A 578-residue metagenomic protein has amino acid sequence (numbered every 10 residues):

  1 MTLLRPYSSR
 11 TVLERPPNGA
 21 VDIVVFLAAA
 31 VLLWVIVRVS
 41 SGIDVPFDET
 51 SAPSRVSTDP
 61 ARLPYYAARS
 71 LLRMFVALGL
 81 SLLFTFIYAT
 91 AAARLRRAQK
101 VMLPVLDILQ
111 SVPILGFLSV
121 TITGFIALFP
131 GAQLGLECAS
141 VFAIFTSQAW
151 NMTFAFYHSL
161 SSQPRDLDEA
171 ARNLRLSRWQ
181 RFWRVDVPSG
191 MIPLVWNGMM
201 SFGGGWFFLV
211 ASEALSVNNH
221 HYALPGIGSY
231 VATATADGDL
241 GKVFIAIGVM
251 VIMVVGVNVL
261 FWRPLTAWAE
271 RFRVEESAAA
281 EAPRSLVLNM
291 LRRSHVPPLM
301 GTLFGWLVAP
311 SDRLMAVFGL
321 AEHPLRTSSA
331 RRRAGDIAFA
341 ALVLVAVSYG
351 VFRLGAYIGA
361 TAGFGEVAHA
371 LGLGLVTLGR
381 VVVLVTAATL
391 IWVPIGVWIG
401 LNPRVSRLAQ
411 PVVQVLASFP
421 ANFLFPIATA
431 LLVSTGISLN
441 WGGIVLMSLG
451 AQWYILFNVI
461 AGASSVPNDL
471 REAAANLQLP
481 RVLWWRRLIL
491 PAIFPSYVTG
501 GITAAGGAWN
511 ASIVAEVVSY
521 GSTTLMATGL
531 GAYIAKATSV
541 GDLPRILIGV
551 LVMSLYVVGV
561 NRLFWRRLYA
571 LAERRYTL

Functional and structural regions predicted by a protein language model:
M1-G79, I247-T386, V560-L578: N-terminal, non-cleaved signal-anchor transmembrane helix
P64-V76, L106-Q110, M191, V195 (+11 more regions): Alpha-helical membrane-interface segments at transmembrane helix boundaries
A77-L106, L371, V383-V413, P426: Transmembrane-helix boundary motif in ABC transporter permease subunits
D107-S147, Q414-A451: Generic hydrophobic transmembrane alpha-helix motif, especially the helices
L118, I122, A139, A143-Q163 (+4 more regions): Transmembrane-helix bundle segments that line or gate the permeation/cavity pathway in multi-pass membrane proteins
A155-L194, N458-T499, I534: Short cytoplasmic-facing helical segments at TM-TM junctions of multi-pass membrane proteins
R178-S212, I245, F261, V445 (+4 more regions): Transmembrane alpha-helices
F207-L240, N510-L547, V552, Y576-L578: Glycine-rich helix-loop "coupling/hinge" segments at transmembrane-helix boundaries in multipass transporters
